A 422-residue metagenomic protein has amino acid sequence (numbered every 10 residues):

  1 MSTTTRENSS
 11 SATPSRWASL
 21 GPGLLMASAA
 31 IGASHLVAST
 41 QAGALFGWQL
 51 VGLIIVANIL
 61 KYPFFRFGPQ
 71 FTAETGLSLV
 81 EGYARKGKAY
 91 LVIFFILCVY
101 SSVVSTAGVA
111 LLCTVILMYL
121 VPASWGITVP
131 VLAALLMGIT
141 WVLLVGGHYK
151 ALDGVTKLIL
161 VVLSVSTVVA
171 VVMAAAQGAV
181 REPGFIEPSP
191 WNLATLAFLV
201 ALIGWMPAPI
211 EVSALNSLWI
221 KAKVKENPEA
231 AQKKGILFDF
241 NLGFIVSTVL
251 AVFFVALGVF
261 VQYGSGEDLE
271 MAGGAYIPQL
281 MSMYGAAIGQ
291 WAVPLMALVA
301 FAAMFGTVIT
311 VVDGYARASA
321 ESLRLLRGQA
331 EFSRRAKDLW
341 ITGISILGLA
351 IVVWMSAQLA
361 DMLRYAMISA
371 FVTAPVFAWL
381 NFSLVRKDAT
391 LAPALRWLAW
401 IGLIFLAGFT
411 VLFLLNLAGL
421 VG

Functional and structural regions predicted by a protein language model:
S2-T5, S39-Q41, R66-Y90, L117 (+3 more regions): Flexible loop linkers connecting adjacent transmembrane helices in multi-pass alpha-helical membrane transporters
Q41-R66, E81-R85, A89-V92, A197: Extracellular loop-to-transmembrane helix junctions
K61-T72, I220-K221, N227, V246-P278: Extracellular/periplasmic helix-exit of transmembrane alpha-helices
L91-A123, A133, M304-S322, L359-D361 (+1 more regions): Hydrophobic transmembrane alpha-helices that form the core helical bundles of multi-pass secondary transporters
V115-P122, M137-I159, A170, I351-L359 (+1 more regions): Membrane-water interface regions at transmembrane-helix termini and the short interhelical loops of multi-pass membrane
V129-L135, L242, V246, L323-S356 (+1 more regions): Loop-to-transmembrane helix boundary motifs in multi-pass membrane proteins
L143-A174, P190-L193, M367-A374, A394-L406: Membrane-interface loop-to-helix entry segments
V161-S189, L199-L218, F377-A389, T410-V421: Hydrophobic alpha-helical segments and their helix-loop junctions in multi-pass secondary transporters
